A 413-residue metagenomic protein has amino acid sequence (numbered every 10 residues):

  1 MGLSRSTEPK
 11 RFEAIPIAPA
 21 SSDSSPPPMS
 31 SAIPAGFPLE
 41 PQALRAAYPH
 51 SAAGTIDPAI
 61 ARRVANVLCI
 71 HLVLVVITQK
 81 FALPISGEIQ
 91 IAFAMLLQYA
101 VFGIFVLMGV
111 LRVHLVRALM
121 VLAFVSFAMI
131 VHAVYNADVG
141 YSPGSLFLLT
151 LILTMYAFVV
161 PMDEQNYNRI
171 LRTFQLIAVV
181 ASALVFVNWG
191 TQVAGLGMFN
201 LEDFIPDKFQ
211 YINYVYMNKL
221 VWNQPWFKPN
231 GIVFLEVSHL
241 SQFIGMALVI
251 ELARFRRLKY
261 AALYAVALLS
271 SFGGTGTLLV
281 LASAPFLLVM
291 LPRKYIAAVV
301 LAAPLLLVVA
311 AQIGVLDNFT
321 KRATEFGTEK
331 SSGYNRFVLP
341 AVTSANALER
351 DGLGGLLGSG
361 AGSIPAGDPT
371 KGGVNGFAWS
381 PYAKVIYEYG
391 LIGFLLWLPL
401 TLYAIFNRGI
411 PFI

Functional and structural regions predicted by a protein language model:
I56-R62, V106-L119, E251-A262, R293-Y295 (+1 more regions): Membrane-interface helix-loop-helix junctions at transmembrane boundaries of multi-pass membrane enzymes, predominantly
N66-F81, Q98-A157: N-terminal hydrophobic segments of proteins, predominantly signal-anchor/transmembrane helices of inner/organellar
V67-I77, L301-L305, A404-I413: Loop-to-helix entry and N-terminal half of a specific, functionally important transmembrane alpha helix in multi-pass
K80-G87, D317-Y389: Long extracytoplasmic/lumenal interhelical loops at the membrane interface of multi-pass membrane proteins
G103-G109, N136-V193, W397-T401: Transmembrane alpha-helical segments and their membrane-water interfaces
R172-L196, N218-F272, L278-V289: Alpha-helical transmembrane segments of multi-pass inner-membrane proteins
A183-Q192, L288-T328, A347-R350: A membrane-periplasm/extracellular boundary helix in multi-pass inner-membrane enzymes that assemble envelope glycans
S283-L287, K294-A298, E388-I413: Hydrophobic transmembrane alpha-helices and their immediate junctions
